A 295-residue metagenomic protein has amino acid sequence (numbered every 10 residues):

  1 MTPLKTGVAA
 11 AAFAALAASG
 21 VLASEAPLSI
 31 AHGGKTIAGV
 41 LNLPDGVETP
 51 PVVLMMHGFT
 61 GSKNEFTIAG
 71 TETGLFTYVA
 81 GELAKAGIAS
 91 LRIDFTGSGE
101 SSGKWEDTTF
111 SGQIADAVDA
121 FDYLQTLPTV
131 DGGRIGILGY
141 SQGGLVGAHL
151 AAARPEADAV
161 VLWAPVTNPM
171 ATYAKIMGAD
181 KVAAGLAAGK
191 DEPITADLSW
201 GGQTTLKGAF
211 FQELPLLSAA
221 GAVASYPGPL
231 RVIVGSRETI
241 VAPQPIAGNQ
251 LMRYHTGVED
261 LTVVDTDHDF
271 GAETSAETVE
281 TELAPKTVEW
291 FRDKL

Functional and structural regions predicted by a protein language model:
A23-E48, E280: N-terminal cap/lid segment of alpha/beta-hydrolase-fold proteins
G46-T49, V53-E82: Short, surface-exposed "cap/lid" segments of acyl-processing enzymes
L75, D107-P128: Alpha/beta-hydrolase active-site loop
L75-E100: Conserved alpha/beta-hydrolase
P155-T205: Hydrolase active-site cap/lid region
Y226, V232-G235: Short beta-strand/loop motif that positions the catalytic acidic residue of the alpha/beta-hydrolase fold
T239-A247: Conserved alpha/beta-hydrolase "acid-adjacent" motif
T266-E280: Catalytic histidine-centered segment of alpha/beta-hydrolase-like enzymes
